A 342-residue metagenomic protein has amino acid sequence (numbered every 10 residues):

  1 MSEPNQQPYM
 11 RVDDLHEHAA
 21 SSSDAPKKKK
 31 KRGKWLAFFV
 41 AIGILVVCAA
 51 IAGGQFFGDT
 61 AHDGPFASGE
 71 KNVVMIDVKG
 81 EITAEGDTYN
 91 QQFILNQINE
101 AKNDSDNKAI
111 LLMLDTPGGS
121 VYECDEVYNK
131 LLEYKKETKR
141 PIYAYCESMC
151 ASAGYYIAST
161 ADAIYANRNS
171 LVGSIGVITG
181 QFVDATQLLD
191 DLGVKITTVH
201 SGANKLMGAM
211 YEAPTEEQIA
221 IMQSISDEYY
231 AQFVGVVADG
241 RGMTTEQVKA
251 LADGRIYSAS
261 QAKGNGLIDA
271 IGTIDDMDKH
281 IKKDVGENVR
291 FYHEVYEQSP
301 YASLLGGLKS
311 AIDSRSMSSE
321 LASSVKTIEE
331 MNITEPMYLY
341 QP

Functional and structural regions predicted by a protein language model:
M1-P141, M149-C150, A163-A166, Q181-P342: N-terminal organellar transit peptides
G154: Pocket-flanking alpha-helical
A161-T179: Zinc-dependent metallopeptidase catalytic helix centered on the HExxH motif and its immediate flanking segment
